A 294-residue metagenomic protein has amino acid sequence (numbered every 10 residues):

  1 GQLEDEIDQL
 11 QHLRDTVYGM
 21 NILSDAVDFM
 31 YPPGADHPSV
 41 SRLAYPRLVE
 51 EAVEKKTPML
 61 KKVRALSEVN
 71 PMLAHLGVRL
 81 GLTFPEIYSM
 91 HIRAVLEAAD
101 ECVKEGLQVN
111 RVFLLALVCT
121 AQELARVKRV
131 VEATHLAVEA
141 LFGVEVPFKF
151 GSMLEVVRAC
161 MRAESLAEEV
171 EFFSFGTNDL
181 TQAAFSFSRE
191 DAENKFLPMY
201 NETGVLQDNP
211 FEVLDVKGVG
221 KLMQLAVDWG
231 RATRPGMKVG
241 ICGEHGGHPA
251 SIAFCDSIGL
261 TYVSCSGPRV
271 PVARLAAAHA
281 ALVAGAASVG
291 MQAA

Functional and structural regions predicted by a protein language model:
G1-A294: Conserved alpha/beta-domain cores
